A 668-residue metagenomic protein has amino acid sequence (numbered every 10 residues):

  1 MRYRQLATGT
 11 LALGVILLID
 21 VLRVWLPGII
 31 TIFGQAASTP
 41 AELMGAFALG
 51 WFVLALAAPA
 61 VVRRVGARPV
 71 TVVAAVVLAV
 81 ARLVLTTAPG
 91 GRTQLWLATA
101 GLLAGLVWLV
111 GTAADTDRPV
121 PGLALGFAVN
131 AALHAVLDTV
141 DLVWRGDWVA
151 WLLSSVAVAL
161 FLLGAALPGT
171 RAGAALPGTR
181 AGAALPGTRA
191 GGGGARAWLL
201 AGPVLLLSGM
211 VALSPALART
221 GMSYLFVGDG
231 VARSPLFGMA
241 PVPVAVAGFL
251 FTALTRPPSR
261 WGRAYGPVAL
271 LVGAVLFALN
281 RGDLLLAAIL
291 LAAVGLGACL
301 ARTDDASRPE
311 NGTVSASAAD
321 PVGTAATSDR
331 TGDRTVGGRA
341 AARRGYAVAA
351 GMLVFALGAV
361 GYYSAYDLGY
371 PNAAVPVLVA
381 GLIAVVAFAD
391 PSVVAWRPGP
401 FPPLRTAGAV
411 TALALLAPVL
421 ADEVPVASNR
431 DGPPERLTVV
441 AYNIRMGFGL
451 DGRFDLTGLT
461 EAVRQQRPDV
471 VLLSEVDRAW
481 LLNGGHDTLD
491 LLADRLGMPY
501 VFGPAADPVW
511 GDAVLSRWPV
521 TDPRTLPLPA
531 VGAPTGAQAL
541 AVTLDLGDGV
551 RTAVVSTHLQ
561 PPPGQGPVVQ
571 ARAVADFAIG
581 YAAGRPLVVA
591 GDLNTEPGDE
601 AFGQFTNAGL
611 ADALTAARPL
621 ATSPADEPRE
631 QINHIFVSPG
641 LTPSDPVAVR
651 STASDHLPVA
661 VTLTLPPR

Functional and structural regions predicted by a protein language model:
M1-G9: Start-transfer (signal-anchor) and selected internal transmembrane alpha helices of multi-pass inner/ER membrane
R2, D20-T31, G45, V65-P69 (+10 more regions): Metal-dependent phosphoester-hydrolase catalytic domains
G14-A55, L83, A240-P241, A245 (+9 more regions): Active-site beta-strand/loop signature of hydrolases that rely on acidic residues for catalysis
S38-L54, T71-A74, R92-L102: Hydrophobic alpha-helical transmembrane segments in multi-pass integral membrane proteins
G369-A373, E423-V426, D431, D451 (+3 more regions): Structured beta-strand-rich core segments of catalytic domains in phosphoester-bond hydrolases
G408-R453, R585-P586: Mobile, glycine- and charge-enriched loop segments and immediately flanking short secondary-structure elements within
G452-T457, G485, R618-A625: N-terminal post-signal-peptidase region of extra-cytosolic proteins
